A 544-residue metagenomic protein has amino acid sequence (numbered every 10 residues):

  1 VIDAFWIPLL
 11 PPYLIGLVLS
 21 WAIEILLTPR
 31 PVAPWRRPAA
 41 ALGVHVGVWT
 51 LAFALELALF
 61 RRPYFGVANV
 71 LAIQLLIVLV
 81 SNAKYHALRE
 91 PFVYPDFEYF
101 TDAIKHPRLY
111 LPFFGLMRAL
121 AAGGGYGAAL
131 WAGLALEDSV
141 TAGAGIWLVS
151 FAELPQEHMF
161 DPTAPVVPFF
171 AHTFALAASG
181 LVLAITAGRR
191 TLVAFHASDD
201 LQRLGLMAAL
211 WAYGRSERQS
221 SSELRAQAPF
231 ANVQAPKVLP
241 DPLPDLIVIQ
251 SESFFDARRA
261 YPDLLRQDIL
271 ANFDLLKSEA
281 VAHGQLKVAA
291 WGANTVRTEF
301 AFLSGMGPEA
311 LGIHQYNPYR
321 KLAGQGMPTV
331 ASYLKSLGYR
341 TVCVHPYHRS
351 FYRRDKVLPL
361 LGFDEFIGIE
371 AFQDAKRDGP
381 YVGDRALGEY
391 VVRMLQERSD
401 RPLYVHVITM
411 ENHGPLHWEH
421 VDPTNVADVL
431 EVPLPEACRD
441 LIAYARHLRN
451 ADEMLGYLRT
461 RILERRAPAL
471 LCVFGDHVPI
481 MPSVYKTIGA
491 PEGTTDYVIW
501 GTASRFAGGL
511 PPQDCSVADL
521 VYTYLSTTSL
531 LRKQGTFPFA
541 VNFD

Functional and structural regions predicted by a protein language model:
V1-Q202: Transmembrane and membrane-interface helices of multi-pass, inner-membrane envelope-modifying transferases
L14, G43, L243, F255-R259 (+2 more regions): Helix-boundary/low-complexity linker signature
P29-A33, R258-P262, W418, V484-Y485: Short, glycine/acidic-enriched capping/hinge loops at junctions between secondary-structure elements
L51, D241-L243, R465-A467: Short hydrophobic "helix-edge" motifs at membrane interfaces and signal-peptide entry regions
F53-A54, F230-A235, G326-T329, Y390-V391: Short alpha-helical segments and helix-capping/turn motifs at coil-helix boundaries
A103, L246-E252, V407: Residue-level preference for non-acidic, small/hydrophobic
G180-Q250, R259-P262, R266: Membrane-interface segments at or immediately adjacent to transmembrane helices that form the boundary between
S251, Q267-D544: Solvent-exposed soluble domains appended to multi-pass membrane proteins
